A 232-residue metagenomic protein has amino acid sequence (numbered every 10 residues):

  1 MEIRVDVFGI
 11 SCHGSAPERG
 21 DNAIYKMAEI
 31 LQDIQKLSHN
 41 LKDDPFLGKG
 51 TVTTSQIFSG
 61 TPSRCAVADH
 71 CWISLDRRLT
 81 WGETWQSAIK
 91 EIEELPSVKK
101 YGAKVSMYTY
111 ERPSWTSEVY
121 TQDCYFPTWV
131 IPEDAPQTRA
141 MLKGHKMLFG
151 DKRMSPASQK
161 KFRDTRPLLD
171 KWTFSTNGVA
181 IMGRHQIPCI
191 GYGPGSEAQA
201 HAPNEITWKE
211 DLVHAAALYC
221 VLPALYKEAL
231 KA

Functional and structural regions predicted by a protein language model:
M1-A232: Metal-dependent amide/peptide-bond hydrolase catalytic core, centered on the "pita-bread" metallohydrolase fold
